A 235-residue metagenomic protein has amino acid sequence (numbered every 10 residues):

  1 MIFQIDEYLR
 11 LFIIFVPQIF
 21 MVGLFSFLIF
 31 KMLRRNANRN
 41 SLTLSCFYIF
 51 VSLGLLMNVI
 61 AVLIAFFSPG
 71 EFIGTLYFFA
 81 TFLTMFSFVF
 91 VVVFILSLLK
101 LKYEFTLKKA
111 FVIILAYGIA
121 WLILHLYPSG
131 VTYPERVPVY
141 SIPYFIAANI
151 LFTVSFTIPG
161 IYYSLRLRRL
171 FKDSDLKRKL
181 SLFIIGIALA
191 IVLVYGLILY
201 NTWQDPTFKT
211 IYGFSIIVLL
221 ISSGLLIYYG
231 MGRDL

Functional and structural regions predicted by a protein language model:
F3-F20, A120-L165, T210-Y212: Extracellular-loop-to-transmembrane junctions of the mid-late helices
Q4, L28-N38: Short, hydrophobic transmembrane alpha-helix segments
Y8-V22, S41-E104, K108-G118, N149-T153 (+1 more regions): Individual alpha-helical transmembrane segments in multi-pass integral membrane proteins
Q18-M32: N-terminal signal-anchor/start-transfer transmembrane helix
N40-S41, Y103-I113, Y140-A148, S164-L189: Membrane-helix boundary/juxtamembrane motif in polytopic membrane proteins
V51-L56, L115-Y127, A188-G196: Aromatic-anchored segments of alpha-helical transmembrane domains
I60-P69, H125-V137, Y195-D205: Juxtamembrane "helix-exit" motif on the non-cytosolic side of transmembrane helices
S155-L235: C-terminal transmembrane-bundle signature of multipass membrane proteins, characterized by strong activation on
